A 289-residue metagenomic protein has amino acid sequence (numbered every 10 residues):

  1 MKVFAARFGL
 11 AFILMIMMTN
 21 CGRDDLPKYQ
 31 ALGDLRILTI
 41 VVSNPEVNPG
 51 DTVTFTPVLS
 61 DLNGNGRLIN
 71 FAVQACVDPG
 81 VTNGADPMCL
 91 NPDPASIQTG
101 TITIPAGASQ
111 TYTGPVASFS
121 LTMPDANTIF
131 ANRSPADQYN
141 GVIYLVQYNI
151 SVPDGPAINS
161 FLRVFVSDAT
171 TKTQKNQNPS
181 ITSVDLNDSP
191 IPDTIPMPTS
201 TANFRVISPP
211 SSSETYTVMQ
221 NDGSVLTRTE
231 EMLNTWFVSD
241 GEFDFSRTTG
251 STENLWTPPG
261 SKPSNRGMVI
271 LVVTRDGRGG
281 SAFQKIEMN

Functional and structural regions predicted by a protein language model:
M17-N20: C-terminal motif of bacterial Sec signal peptides marking the signal peptidase cleavage site
G22-D25: Bacterial signal peptide processing site
Y29-T54: Post-signal peptide N-terminal segment of mature Sec-exported envelope proteins
V41-N48, D188-M197: Short beta-strand segments of immunoglobulin-like
N65-A72, E230-T235: Solvent-exposed loop segments of extracellular immunoglobulin-like
P79-T122, T227-T252: Low-complexity "stalk/linker" and mucin-like segments enriched in Ser/Thr/Pro/Ala/Gly
Y144-P192, G280-N289: Short beta-strand elements
I150, V272-D276: Conserved structural position at the C-terminal beta-strand of extracellular beta-sandwich adhesion modules
